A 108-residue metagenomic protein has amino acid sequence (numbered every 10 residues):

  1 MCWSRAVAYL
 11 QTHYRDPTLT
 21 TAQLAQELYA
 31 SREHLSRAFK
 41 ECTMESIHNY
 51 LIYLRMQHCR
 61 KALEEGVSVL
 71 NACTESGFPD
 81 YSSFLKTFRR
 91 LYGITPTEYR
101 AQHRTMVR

Functional and structural regions predicted by a protein language model:
S4, A8, P17-T18, A22 (+1 more regions): Extended mid-to-C-terminal alpha-helical interaction segments
A8, T12, A22, E41-P79 (+1 more regions): Terminal helix-turn-helix DNA-binding modules in bacterial transcription factors
T21-A25, E33-R37, N49: Short acidic/polar alpha-helix capping motifs at helix-coil junctions
E27, S31-R32, P79-D80: Short coil turns linking two alpha-helices in DNA-binding domains
H34-L35, F39, S83-F84, F88: Short hydrophobic/aromatic patch on the recognition helix
L85-R108: …primarily DNA-binding HTH/wHTH and HhH modules…
